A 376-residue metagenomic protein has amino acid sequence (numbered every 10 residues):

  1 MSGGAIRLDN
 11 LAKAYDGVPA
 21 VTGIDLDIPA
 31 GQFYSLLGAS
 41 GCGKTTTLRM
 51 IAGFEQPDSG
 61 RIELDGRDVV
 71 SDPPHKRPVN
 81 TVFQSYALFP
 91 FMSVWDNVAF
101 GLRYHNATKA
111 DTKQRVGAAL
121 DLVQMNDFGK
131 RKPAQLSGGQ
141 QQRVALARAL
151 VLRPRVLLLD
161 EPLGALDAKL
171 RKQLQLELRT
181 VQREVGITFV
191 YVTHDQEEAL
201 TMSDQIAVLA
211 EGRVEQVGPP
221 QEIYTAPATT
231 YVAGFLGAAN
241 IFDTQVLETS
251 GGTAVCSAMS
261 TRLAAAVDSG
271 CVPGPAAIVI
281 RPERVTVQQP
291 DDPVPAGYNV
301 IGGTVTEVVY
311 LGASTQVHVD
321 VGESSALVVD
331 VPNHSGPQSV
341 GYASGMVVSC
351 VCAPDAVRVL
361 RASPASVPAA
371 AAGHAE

Functional and structural regions predicted by a protein language model:
F33, D72-N80, Q84-G234: ABC ATPase nucleotide-binding domains
L37-A39: The feature captures the beta-strand-to-loop junction immediately N-terminal to the Walker
T45-L48, V144: ABC ATPase nucleotide-binding domain helices that frame the ATP-binding cleft
A52: Helix-to-loop junction immediately C-terminal to a conserved catalytic motif
G60-D68: Conserved ABC transporter NBD signature motif
A239, T249-E376: Non-catalytic connector elements of ABC transporters
